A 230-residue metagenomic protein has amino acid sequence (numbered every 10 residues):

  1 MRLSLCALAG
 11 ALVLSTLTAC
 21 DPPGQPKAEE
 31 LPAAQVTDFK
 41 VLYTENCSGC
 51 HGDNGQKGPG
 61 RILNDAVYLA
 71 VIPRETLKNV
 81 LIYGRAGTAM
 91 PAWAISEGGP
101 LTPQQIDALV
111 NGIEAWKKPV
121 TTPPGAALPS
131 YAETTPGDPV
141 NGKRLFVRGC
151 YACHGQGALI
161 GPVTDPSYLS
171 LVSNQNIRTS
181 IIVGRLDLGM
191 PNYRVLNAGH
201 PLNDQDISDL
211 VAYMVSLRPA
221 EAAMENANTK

Functional and structural regions predicted by a protein language model:
M1-L8: Bacterial N-terminal signal peptides that target proteins for export
L8-L14: Hydrophobic helical h-region of N-terminal Sec-dependent signal peptides in bacterial secretory/periplasmic proteins
T16-A19: C-terminal motif of bacterial Sec signal peptides marking the signal peptidase cleavage site
P23-E29, A33, T37, T44 (+3 more regions): Flexible coil segments in periplasmic/lumen-exposed cytochrome c-class electron-transfer proteins
E29, V36, K40, G52-I82 (+3 more regions): Gly/Gly-Pro-rich "capping" loops immediately C-terminal to redox-active cysteine motifs in periplasmic/lumenal
T44-C47, G60, G87, V147 (+2 more regions): Disulfide-stabilized extracellular ectodomain repeats and their linkers
P59, A86, Q105, L159 (+1 more regions): Residues that flank catalytic or metal-binding motifs in active/ligand-binding sites
